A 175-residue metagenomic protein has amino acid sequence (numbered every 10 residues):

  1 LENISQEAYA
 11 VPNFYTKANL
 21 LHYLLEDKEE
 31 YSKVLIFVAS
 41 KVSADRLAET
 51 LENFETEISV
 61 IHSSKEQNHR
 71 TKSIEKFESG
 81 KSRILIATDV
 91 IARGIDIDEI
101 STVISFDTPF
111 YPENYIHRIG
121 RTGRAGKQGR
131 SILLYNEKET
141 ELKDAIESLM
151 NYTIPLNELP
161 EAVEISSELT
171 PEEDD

Functional and structural regions predicted by a protein language model:
L1-P171: Conserved helicase RecA-like core
E173-D175: Intrinsically disordered, compositionally biased charged tails
